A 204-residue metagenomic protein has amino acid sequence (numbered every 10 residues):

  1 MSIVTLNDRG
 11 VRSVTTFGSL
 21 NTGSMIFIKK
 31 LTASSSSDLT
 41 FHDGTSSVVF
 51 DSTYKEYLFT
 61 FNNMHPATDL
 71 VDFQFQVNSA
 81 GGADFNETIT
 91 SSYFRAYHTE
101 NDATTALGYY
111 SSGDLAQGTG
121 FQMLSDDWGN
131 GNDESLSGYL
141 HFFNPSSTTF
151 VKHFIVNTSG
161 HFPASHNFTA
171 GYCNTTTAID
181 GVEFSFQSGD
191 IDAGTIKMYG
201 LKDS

Functional and structural regions predicted by a protein language model:
S2-S204: Surface-exposed molecular-recognition determinants
